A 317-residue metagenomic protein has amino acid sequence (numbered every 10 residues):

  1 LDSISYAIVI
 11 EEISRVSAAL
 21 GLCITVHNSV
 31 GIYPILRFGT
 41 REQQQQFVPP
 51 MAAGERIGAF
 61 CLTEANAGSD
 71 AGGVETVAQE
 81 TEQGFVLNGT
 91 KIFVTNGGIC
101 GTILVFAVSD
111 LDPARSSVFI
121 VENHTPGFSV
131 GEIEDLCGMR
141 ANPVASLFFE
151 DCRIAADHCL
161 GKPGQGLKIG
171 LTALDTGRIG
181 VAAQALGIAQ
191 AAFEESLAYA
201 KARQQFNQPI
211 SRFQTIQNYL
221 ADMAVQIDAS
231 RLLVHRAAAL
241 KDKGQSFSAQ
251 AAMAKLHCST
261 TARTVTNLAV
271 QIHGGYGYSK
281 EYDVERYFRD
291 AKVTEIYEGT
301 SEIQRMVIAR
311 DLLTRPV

Functional and structural regions predicted by a protein language model:
L1-D2, D70-G72, N96-G101, A114-R115 (+1 more regions): Short glycine/proline-enriched turns and hinge-like loops at secondary-structure junctions
L1-V26, F38-Q43, P50-E55, D70 (+4 more regions): Alpha-helical interface subdomain recognition
I10-S14, D110, V121-P126, E150-R153: Short Ser/Thr-interspersed hydrophobic loop/turn segments at strand-loop and sheet-helix junctions that line or gate
S29-R37: Helix-loop "lid/cap" segments that line or gate small-molecule binding pockets
M51, N66-S69, F93-N96, V108-D110 (+1 more regions): Short Gly/Pro-enriched turn/cap motifs at secondary-structure boundaries
G54-L62: A short, Trp-centered hydrophobic/proline-enriched beta-strand micro-motif
G84, N88-G131: A short core secondary-structure module
H124-A155: Flexible, small-/acidic-enriched active-site or ligand-binding loops
